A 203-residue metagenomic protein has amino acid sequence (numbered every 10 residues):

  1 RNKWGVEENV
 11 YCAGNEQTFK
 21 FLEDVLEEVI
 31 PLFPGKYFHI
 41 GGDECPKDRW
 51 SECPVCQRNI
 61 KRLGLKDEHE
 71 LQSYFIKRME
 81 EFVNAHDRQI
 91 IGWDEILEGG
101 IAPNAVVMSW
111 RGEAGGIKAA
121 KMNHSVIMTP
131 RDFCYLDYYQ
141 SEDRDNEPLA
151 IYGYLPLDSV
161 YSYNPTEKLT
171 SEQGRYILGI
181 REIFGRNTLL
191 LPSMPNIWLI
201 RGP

Functional and structural regions predicted by a protein language model:
R1, Y37, S125-M128: Glycine-rich, aromatic-flanked loop segments that form ligand/cofactor-binding clefts across common enzyme folds
R1-K20, D48-S73: Aromatic- and acidic-residue-enriched carbohydrate-binding clefts of CAZyme catalytic domains
V10-G41: An active-site-proximal structural segment forming one wall of the substrate-binding cleft that immediately precedes
L22, I40, V83, V107 (+1 more regions): Conserved, mostly hydrophobic/aromatic
L22-I30, I76-E80, G116: Generic structural signal for well-ordered alpha-helices, preferentially at hydrophobic/aromatic core positions
L32, R78-H86, K118, M122: Alpha-helical structural signal in soluble globular domains
G41-P46, D132: Short, solvent-exposed turn/loop segments enriched in Gly/Ser/Thr/Pro and often Arg
Q89-E95, G100-A105, R111-P203: Flexible, acidic glycine-rich loops studded with aromatic residues
